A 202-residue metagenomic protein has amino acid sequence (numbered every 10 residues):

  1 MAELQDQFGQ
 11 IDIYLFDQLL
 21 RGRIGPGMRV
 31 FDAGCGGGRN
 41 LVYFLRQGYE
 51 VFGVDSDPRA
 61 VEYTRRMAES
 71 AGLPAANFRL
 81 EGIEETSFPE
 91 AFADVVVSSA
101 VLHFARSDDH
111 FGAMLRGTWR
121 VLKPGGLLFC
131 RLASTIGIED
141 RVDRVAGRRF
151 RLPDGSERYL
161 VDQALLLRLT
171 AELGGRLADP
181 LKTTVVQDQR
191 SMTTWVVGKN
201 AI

Functional and structural regions predicted by a protein language model:
M1-G25, V30-F31, G36-G72, F78-E85 (+1 more regions): Class I (Rossmann-like) S-adenosyl-L-methionine-dependent methyltransferase catalytic domain, capturing the SAM-binding
P58, D108-G112: Non-membrane alpha-helical structural segments and their capping/turn regions in soluble enzymes
E84-V96: A short acidic, Gly/Pro-enriched loop at the edge of an enzyme's catalytic core that lines a small-molecule cofactor
V95-D109: A short SAM/SAH-binding and catalytic strip from SAM-dependent methyltransferases
L102, M114, S134: Flexible, active-site-proximal loop/turn residues at the rims of small-molecule/cofactor binding pockets and catalytic
G112-P124: A short glycine-rich, Lys/Arg-flanked "PGG" loop and its adjoining helix->strand segment in the class I
